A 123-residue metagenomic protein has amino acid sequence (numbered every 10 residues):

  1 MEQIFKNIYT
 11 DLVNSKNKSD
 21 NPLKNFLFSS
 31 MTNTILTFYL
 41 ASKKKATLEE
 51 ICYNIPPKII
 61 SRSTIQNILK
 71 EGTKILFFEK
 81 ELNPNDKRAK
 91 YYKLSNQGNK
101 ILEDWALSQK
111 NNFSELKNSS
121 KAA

Functional and structural regions predicted by a protein language model:
M1-K6, A122-A123: C-terminal regulatory/oligomerization modules of transcriptional regulators
I8-T37: Short alpha-helical segments that sit at the start of domains
S19, E103-A123: Amphipathic alpha-helical dimerization/coiled-coil segments that flank or bridge DNA-binding/regulatory modules
L40-K44: Short helix-capping/hinge SLiMs at alpha-helix to coil transitions
K45-I55: Short acidic, hydrophobic short linear motifs in intrinsically disordered regions
I59-K74: Short amphipathic alpha-helical interaction segments
T73-N83: A short, conserved structural fragment
N83-A106: Short, cationic-aromatic polyanion-contact patches
